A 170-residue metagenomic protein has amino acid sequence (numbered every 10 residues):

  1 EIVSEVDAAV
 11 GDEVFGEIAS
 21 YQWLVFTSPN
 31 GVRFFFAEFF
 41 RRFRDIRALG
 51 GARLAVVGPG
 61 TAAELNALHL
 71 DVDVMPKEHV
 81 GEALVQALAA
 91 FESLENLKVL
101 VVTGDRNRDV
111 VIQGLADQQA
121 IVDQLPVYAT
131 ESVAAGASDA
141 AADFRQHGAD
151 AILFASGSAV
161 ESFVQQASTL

Functional and structural regions predicted by a protein language model:
E1-L170: Signature of uroporphyrinogen-III synthase
